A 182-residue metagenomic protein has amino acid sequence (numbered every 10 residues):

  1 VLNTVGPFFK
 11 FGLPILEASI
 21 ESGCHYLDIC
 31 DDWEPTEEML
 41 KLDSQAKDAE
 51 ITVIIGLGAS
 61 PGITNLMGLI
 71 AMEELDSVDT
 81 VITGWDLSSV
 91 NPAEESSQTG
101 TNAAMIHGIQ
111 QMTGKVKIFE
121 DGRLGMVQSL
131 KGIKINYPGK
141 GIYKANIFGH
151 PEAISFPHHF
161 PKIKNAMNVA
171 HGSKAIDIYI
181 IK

Functional and structural regions predicted by a protein language model:
V1, H25-Y26, V53: Hydrophobic beta-strand scaffold residues
V1-G12: Rossmann-like NAD(P)-binding element
N3-T4, I29, G56, G84: Structural motif
P7, L16-T36: ADP-ribose/adenylate-binding Rossmann-like module
G12, I29-V53: Rossmann-fold NAD(P)-binding glycine/threonine-rich loop
A18, K41-Q45, E50, L69-A71 (+1 more regions): Short low-complexity, flexible loop/linker segments enriched in glycine and/or proline with clustered acidic
A49-S89: Adenosine-phosphate binding glycine-rich loop
E73-K182: C-terminal catalytic/substrate-binding lobe primarily of soluble NAD(P)-dependent oxidoreductases
